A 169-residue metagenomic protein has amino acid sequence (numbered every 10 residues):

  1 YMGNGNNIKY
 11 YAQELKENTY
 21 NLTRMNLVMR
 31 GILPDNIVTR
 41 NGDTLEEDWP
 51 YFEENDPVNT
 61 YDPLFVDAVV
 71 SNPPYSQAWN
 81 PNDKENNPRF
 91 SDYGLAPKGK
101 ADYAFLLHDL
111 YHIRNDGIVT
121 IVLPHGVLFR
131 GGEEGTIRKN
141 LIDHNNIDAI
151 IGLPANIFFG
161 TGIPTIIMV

Functional and structural regions predicted by a protein language model:
Y1-A68, S76-A78, A104, P124-G126 (+3 more regions): Conserved S-adenosyl-L-methionine
E14, V69, K84, P97-G99: Generic detection of intrinsically disordered/low-complexity segments and helix-coil linkers/edges
V69-V70, V119: Hydrophobic beta-strand segment of the Class I
P73: Metal-dependent phosphohydrolase cores
Q77-P81, D109-Y111: Short hydrophobic/aromatic-rich motifs at helix boundaries and adjacent loops
W79-R89: Short, flexible, mixed-charge acidic loops at enzyme active sites
Y93-G94: Extracellular loop and loop/strand-boundary signature of outer-membrane beta-barrel proteins
P97-V169: Conserved Class I SAM-dependent methyltransferase catalytic core
